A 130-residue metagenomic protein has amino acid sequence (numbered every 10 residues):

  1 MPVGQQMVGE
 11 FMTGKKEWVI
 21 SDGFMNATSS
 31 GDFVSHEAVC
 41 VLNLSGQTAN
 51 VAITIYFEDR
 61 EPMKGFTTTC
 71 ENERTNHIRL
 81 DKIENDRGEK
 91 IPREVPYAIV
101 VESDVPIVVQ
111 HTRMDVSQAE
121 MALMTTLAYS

Functional and structural regions predicted by a protein language model:
P2-S130: Gly/Pro-rich, tryptophan- and cysteine-flecked surface segments typical of secreted/extracellular proteins
